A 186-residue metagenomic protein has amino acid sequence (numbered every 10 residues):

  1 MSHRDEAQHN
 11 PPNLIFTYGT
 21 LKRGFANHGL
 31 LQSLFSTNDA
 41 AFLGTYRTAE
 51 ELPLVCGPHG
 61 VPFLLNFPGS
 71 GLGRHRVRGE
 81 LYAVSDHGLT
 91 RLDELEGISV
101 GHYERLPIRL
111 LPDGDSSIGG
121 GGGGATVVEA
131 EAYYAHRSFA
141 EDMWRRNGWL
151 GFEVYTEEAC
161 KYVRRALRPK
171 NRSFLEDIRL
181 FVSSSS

Functional and structural regions predicted by a protein language model:
S2-S186: Glycine-aromatic micro-motifs
